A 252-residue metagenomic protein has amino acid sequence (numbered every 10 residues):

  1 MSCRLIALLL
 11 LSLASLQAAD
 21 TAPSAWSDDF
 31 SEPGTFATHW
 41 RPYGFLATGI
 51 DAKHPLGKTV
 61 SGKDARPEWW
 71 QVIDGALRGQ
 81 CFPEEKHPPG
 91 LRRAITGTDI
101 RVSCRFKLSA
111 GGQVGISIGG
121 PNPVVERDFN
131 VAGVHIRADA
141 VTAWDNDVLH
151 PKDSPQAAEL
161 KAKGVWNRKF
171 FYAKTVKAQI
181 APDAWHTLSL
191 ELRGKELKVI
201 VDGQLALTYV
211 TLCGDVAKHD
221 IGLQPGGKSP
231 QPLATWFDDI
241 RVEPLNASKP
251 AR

Functional and structural regions predicted by a protein language model:
R4-S15: Bacterial N-terminal signal peptides
A19-G57, K249-R252: Extracellular carbohydrate-recognition regions
F30, D238-V242: Extracellular beta-strand elements of beta-rich domains used for carbohydrate recognition/degradation or cell-matrix
F30, V102-C104, W185-R193, L197-V201: Short tryptophan-centered beta-strand motifs in secreted/extracellular beta-sheet-rich domains of glycan-recognition
I73, G79-E159: Secretory/extracellular carbohydrate-interaction modules and structurally similar beta-sandwich "look-alikes"
P88-A94, K174-I180, G226-G227: Beta-strand-rich interaction surfaces with strong enrichment in secreted/lumenal proteins
E159-T187: Short, aromatic/His-centered strand-loop micro-motif at the edge of beta-sheets
Y209-D238: Flexible glycan-contacting loops in extracellular carbohydrate-active proteins
